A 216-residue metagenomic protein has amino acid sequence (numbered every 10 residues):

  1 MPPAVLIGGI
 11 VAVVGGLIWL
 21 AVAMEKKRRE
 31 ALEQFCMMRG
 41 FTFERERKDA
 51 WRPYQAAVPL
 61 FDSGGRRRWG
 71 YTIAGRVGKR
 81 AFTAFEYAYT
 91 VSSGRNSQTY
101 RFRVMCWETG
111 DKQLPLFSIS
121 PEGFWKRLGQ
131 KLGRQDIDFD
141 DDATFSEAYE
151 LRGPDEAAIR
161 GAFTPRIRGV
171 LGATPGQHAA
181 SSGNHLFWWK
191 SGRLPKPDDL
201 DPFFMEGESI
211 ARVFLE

Functional and structural regions predicted by a protein language model:
M1-I10: Feature marks short, highly hydrophobic, charge-poor N-terminal signal-anchor/signal peptide-like helices that anchor
G16-R39: Transmembrane-cytosolic junction motif
A31-R47, W51-P53, V58-E216: Charged, low-complexity intrinsically disordered regions
